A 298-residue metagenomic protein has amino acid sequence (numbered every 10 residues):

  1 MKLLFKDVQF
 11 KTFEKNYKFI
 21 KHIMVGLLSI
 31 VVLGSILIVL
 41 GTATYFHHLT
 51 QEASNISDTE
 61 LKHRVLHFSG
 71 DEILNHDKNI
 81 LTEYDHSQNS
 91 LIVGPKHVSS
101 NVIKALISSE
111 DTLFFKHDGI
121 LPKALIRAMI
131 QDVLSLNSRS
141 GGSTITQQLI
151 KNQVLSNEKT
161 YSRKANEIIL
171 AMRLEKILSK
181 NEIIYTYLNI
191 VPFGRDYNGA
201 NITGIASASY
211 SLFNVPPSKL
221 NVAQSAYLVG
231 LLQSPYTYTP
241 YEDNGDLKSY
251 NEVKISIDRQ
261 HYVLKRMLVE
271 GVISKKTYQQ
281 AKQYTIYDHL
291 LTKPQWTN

Functional and structural regions predicted by a protein language model:
K2-N298: Juxtamembrane regions of bacterial inner-membrane/periplasmic proteins, predominantly the peptidoglycan biogenesis
